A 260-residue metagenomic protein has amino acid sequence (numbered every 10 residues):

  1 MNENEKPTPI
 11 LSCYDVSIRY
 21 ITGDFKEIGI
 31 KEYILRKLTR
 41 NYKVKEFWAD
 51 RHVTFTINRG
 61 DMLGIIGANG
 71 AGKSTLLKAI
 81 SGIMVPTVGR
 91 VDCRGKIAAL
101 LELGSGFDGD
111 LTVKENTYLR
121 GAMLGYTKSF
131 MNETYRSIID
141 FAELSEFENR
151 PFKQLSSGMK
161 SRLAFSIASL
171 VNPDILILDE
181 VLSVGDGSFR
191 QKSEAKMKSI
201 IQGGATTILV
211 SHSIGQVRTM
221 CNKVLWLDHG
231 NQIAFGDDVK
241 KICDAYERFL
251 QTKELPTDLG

Functional and structural regions predicted by a protein language model:
M1-A49, V239-L259: Pre-NBD coupling/linker segments of ABC/ABC-like ATPases
K31-L38, Y118, F130-F147, S166: Conserved ABC ATPase "signature" region
I66-A68: The feature captures the beta-strand-to-loop junction immediately N-terminal to the Walker
S211-H212: H-loop/switch region of ABC-family ATPase nucleotide-binding domains
V217-T219: A short, surface-exposed alpha-helical micro-motif characterized by mixed small hydrophobic and charged/polar residues
L225, H229-F235, K241: Conserved switch/coupling elements of ABC/ABC-like ATPase nucleotide-binding domains
